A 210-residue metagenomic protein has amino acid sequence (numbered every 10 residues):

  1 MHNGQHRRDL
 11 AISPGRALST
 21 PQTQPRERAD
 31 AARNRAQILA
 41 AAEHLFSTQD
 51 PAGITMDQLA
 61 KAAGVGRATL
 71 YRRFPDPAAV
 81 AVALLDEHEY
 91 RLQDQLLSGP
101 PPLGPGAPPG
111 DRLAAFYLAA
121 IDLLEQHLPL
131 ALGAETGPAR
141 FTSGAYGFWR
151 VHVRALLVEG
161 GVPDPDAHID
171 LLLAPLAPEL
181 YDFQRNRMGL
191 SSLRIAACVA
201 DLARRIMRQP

Functional and structural regions predicted by a protein language model:
M1-Q49, G53-A62, A79-V82: Basic, helix-initiating cap at the start of DNA-binding domains
A41-L45, Q95, L123, P175: Short amphipathic alpha-helical elements of helix-turn-helix/winged-helix folds
G64-F74: Short hydrophobic/aromatic patch on the recognition helix
P77, L84, H88, L92 (+4 more regions): Hydrophobic/aromatic residues within well-ordered alpha-helical segments
A81-H88, H127, A131: Alpha-helical DNA-contacting segments of helix-turn-helix folds
A83, D94-Q126, A196: Hydrophobic alpha-helical connector segments
A131-S143, G147, L157-I206, P210: Hydrophobic/aromatic-rich alpha-helical bundle segments in the mid-to-C-terminal region
